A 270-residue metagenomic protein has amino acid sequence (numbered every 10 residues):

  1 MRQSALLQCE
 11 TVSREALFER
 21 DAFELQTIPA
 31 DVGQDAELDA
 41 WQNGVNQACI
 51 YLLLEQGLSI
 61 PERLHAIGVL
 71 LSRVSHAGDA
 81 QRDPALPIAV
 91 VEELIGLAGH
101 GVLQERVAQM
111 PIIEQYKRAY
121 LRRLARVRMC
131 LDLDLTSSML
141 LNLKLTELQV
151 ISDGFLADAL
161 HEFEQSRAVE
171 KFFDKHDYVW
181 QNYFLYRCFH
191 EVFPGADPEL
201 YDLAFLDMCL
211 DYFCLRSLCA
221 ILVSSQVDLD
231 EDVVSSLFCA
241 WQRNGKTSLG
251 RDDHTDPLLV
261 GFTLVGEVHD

Functional and structural regions predicted by a protein language model:
A5-I95: Charged, amphipathic alpha-helical linkers/stalks
I60-D270: Hydrophobic, aromatic-lined core segments that form the binding pocket/scaffold for planar heteroaromatic ligands
